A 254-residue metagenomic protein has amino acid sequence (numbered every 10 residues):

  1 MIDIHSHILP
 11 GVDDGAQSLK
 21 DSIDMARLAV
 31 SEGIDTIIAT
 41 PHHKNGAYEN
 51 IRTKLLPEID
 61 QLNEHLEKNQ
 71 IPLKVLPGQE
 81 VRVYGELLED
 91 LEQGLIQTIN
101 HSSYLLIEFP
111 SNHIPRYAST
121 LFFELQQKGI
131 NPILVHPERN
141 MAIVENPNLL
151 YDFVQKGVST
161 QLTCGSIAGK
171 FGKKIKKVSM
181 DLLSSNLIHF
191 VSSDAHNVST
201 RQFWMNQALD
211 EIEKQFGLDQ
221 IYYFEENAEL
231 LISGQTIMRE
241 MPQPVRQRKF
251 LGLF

Functional and structural regions predicted by a protein language model:
M1-I71: An N-terminally biased module of ancient metal coordination in phosphate/nucleic-acid-related enzymes
H5-L9, H136, H196: Histidine-centered divalent metal-coordination motifs
V30, Q126, L183-S184: Non-catalytic positions within long, well-ordered alpha-helices that form the structural scaffold/packing of enzyme
D35-T36, N131, I188-H189: Short acidic/polar active-site loop segments enriched in Thr and Asp
K44-A47, R82-Y84, R139-I143, I167-K170 (+1 more regions): Active-site environment of divalent metal-dependent phosphoester hydrolases
E49-Q161, R239-E240, P244-F254: Extended substrate/RNA-proximal surfaces in nucleic-acid metabolism proteins
L187-F203: Short acidic/histidine-rich active-site segments
M205, L209-F254: Mid-to-C-terminal alpha-helical segments outside catalytic/metal-binding sites
